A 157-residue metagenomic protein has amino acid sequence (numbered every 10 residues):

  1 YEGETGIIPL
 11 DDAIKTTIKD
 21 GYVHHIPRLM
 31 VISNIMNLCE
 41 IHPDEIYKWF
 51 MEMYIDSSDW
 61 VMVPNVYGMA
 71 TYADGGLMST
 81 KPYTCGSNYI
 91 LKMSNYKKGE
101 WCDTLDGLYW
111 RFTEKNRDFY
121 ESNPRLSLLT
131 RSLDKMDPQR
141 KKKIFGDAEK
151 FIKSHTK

Functional and structural regions predicted by a protein language model:
Y1-K157: C-terminal catalytic domain of photolyase/cryptochrome flavoproteins, centering on the FAD-binding pocket
